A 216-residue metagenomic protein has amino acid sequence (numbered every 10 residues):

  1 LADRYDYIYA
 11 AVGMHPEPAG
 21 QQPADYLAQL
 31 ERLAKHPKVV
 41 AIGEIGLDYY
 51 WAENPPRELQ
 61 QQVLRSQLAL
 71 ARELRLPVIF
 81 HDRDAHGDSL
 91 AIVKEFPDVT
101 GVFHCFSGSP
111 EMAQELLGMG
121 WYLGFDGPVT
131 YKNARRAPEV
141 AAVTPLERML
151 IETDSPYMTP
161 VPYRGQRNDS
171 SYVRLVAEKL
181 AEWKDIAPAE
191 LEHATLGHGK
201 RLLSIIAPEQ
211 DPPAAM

Functional and structural regions predicted by a protein language model:
L1-P16, A28, V99, H198: Helix-coil boundary/capping segments in enzymes
A2, L90-F103, L203-M216: Short, electropositive alpha-helical surface patch
Y7-I8, V39, W121, M149: Short, conserved active-site loop motifs that form the nucleotide-linked donor/cofactor pocket
V12, V40-I45, E147-S155: Non-cysteine beta-strand/loop elements that form the S-adenosyl-L-methionine
M14, C105, G127-V129, T153-S155: Short secondary-structure boundary segments
P16-M119, Y131-K132, E139-V140, T144 (+2 more regions): Divalent metal-binding pocket/active-site signature
L70, S170-M216: Mid-to-C-terminal alpha-helical segments outside catalytic/metal-binding sites
P138-E139, E178: Active-site phosphate/pyrophosphate- and oxyanion-stabilizing loops and adjacent acidic/basic residues in soluble
